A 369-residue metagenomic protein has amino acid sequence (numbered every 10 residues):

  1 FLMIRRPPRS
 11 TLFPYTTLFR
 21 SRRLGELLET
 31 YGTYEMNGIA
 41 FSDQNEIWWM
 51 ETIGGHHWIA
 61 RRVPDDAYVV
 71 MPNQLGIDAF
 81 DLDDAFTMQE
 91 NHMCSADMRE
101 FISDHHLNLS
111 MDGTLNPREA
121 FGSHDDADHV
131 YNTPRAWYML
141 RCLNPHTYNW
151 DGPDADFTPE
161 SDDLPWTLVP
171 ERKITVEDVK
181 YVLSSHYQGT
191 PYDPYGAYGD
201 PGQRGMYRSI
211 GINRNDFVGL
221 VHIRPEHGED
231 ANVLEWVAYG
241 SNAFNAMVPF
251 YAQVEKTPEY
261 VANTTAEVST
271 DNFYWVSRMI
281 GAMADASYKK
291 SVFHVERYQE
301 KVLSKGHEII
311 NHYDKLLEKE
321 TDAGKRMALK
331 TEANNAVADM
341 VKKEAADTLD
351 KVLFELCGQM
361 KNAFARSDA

Functional and structural regions predicted by a protein language model:
F1, W58-R61, V69, A238-G240 (+1 more regions): Short, low-complexity, polar/charged sequence segments that are solvent-exposed and flexible
M3-L18: Short, small-residue-biased leader/transition segments that mark boundaries at the very start of proteins
S21, G25, G32, Q44-I47 (+1 more regions): C-terminus-biased signal that marks the final domain/tail of proteins
R22-A79: Catalytic cofactor-binding cores of redox enzymes
